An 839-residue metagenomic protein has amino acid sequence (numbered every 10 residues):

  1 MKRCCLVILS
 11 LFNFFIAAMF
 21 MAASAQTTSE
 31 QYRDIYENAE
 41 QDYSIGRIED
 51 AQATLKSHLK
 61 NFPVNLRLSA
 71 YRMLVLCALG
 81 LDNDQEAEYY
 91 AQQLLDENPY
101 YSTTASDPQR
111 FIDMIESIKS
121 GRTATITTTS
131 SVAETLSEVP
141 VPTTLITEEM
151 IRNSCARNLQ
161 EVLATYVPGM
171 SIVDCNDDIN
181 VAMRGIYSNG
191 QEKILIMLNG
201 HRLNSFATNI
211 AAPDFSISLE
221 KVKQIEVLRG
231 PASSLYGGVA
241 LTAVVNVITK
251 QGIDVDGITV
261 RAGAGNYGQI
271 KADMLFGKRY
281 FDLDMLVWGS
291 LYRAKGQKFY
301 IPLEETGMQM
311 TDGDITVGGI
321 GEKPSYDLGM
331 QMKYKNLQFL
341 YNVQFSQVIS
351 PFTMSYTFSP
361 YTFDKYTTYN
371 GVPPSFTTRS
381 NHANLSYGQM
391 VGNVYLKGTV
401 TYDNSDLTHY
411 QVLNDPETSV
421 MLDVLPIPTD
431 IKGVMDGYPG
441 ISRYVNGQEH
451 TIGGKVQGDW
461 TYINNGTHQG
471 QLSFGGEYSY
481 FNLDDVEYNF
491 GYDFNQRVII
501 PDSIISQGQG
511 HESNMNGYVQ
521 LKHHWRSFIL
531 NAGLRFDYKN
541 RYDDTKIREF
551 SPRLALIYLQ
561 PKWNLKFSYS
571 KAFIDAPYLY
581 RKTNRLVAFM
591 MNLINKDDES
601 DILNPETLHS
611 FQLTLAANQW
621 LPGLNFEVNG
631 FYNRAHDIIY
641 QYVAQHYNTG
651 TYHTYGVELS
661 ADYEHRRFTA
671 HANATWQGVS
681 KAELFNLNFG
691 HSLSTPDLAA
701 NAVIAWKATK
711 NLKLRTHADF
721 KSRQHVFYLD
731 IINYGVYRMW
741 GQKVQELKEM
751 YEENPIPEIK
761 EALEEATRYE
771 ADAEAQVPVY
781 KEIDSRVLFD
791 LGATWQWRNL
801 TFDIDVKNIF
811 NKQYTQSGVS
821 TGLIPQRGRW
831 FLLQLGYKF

Functional and structural regions predicted by a protein language model:
R110-R152: Short, acidic, small-residue-rich periplasmic hinge/interaction motif at the N-terminus of Gram-negative outer-membrane
S120-G121, Q160-H201: Extracytoplasmic beta-strand/coil segments of soluble accessory domains associated with Gram-negative outer-membrane
H201-R229: Short acidic/polar hinge/loop motifs at secondary-structure boundaries that mediate gating or recognition
D254-V255, G263, L275, R279-N370: Periplasmic-side early beta-strands and strand-to-turn transitions of outer-membrane beta-barrels
M332-S346, F376-D544, E627-V628, A661-E664 (+1 more regions): Face-selective signature of the C-terminal outer-membrane beta-barrel domain
K397-T401, S405-L407, K566, D601-H653 (+1 more regions): Membrane-embedded beta-barrel scaffold of Gram-negative outer-membrane proteins
H524-I529, L621-H636, Y647-I731, Q834-K838: Gram-negative outer-membrane beta-barrel transporters
R723-F727, I731, G735-V736, P757-E770 (+1 more regions): C-terminal beta-signal and adjacent terminal beta-strands/loops of Gram-negative outer-membrane beta-barrel proteins
